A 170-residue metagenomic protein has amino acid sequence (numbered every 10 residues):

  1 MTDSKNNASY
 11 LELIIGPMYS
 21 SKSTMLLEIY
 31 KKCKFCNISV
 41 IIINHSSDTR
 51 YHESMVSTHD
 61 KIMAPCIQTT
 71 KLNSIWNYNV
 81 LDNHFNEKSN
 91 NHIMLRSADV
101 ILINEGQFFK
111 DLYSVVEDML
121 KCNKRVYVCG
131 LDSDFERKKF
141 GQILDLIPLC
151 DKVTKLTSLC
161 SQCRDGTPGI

Functional and structural regions predicted by a protein language model:
T2-K88, D134-D145, K155-S158: Conserved P-loop
L26, N104, C150: Residue-level signature of catalytic and energy-coupling elements of molecular machines, predominantly ATP/GTP-dependent
I29, V115-N123, Q142-L149: Catalytic-core regions built around general acid/base machinery
S39, R125, K152: Residues at the starts of beta-strands that form the adenosine-phosphate
M94-F109: Conserved P-loop NTPase "ATPase switch" module shared by AAA+ and STAND
L102-I103, K124-D132: Structural recognition of the conserved hydrophobic beta-strand(s) that form the central parallel beta-sheet of P-loop
E105-M119, S133-F140: Conserved ATPase-coupling elements of RecA-like P-loop NTPase cores
D145-I170: Conserved GTP-binding G-domain of TRAFAC-class P-loop NTPases and closely related GTPase folds
